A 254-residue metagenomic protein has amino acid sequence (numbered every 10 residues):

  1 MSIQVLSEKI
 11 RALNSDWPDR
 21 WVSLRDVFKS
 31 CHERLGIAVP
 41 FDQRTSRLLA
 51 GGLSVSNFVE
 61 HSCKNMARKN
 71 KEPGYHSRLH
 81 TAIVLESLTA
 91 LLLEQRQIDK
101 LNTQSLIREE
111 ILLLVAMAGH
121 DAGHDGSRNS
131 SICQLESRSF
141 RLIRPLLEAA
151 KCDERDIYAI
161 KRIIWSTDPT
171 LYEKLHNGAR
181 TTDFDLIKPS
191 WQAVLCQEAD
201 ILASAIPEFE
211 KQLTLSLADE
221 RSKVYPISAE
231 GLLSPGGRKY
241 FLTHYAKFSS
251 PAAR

Functional and structural regions predicted by a protein language model:
M1-F41, Y75, S87-I107, G119 (+3 more regions): Divalent metal-dependent phosphate-bond-processing catalytic cores, especially two-metal-ion Mg2+/Mn2+ enzymes that act
I37-A67: Short alpha-helical hairpin
S56-S87, G123-S127: Active-site flanking loop/helix segments enriched in acidic
T81, L88, E136-G178, G236-G237 (+1 more regions): Histidine- and acidic-residue-rich, metal-dependent catalytic cores
V84, E110-S127, S139, R162-T170: His-Asp-centered metal-binding catalytic motifs of divalent-metal-dependent phosphohydrolases/nucleases
L101, S127-S130, L147-E154: Short helix-to-loop capping/linker segments positioned immediately adjacent to catalytic or ligand/cofactor-binding
